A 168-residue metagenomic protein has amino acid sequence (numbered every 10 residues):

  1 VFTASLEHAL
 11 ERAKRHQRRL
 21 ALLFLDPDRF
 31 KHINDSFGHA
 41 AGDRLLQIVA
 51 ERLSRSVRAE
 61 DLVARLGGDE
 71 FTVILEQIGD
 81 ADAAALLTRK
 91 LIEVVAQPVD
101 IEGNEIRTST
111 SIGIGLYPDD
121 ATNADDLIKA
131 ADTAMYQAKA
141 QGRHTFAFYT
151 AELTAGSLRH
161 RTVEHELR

Functional and structural regions predicted by a protein language model:
V1-L22, D28-R58, A64-G68, T72-V73 (+3 more regions): Conserved long alpha-helical elements within nucleotide-processing catalytic cores of c-di-GMP signaling and class III
Q17-A21, A41, G103, T162-R168: Short, intrinsically disordered, charge-balanced linker/junction segments flanking boundaries in proteins
F24, L75, I114-L116: Sensory input modules used in signal transduction, predominantly PAS/LOV/GAF but also related non-catalytic regulatory
P27-R29, Q77, P118-D119, T150: Non-catalytic surface loops within mature trypsin-like serine protease
A40, R44, D69-E70, E105 (+2 more regions): Gly/Ser/Thr-rich beta-alpha loop segments that engage phosphate groups in nucleotides
V63, K90, V94, D100 (+3 more regions): Cyclic nucleotide signaling catalytic output domains
V73, T108-T110: HATPase_c (GHKL) ATP-binding subdomain of two-component histidine kinases
